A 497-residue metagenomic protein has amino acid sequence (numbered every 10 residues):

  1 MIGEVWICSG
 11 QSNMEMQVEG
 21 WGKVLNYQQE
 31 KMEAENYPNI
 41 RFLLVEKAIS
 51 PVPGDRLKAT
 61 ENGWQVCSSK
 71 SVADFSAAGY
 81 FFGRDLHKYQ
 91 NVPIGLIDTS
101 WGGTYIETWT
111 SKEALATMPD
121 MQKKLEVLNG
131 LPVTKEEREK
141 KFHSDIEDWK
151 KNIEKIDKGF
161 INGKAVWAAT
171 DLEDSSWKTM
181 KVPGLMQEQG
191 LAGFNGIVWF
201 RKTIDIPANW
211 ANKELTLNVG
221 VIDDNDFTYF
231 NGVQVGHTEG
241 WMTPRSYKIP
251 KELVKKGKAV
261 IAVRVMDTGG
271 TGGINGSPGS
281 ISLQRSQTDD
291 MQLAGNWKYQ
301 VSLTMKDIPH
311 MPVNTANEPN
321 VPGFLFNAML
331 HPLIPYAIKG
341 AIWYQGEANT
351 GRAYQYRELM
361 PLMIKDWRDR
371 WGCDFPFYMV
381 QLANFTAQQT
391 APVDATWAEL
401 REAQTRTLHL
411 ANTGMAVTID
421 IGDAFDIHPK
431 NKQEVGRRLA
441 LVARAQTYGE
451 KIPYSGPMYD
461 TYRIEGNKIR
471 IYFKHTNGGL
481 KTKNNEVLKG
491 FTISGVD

Functional and structural regions predicted by a protein language model:
I2-V66, I97-M186, L253-N327, L333-Y336: An acidic-aromatic loop/edge-strand motif
G3-V5, Y37-I40, Q90-G95, G257-V260 (+3 more regions): Loop/turn elements at helix/coil->beta-strand transitions in domains of secreted/extracellular proteins
V66-A77, A316-P319, Y344-R357, A383 (+1 more regions): The substrate-binding groove and active-site-proximal loops of carbohydrate-active enzymes, especially glycoside
M121, L125-L128, E137-V182, L400-G490: Catalytic cores of secreted or luminal carbohydrate-active enzymes
A169, W177, I204-G232, I261-V263: Aromatic-lined ligand-binding clefts that engage carbohydrates, nucleic acids, or primary amines
E188-Q189, D223, F227-Y247, I493-D497: Solvent-exposed beta-strand/loop surfaces of large extracellular or lumenal domains
F194-P207, P244-Y247, N327: Short beta-strands within extracellular/lumenal beta-sheet-rich domains
P244-R245, P319-P332, E358-D366, D394-T405: Alpha-helical scaffolding within the catalytic cores of extracellular/periplasmic polymer-degrading hydrolases
